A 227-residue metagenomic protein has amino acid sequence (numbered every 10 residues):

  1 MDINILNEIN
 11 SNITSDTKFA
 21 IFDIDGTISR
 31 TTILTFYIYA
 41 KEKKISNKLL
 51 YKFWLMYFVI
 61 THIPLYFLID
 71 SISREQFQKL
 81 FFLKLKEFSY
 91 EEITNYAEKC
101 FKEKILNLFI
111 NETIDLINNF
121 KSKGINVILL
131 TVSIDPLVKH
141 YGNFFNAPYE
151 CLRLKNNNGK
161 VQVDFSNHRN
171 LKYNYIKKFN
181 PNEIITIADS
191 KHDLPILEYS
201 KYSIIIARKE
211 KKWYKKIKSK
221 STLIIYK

Functional and structural regions predicted by a protein language model:
M1-N7, K18, N95, K102-K227: C-terminal cap/substrate-recognition subdomain and adjoining C-terminal extension of metal-dependent phosphatase-like
N4-L68: Active-site neighborhood of HAD-like aspartate-dependent phosphohydrolases
K48-L49, P64-Y66, E91-E92, T113-I114 (+1 more regions): Short, flexible segments with low predicted structural confidence
R74-E112: Metal-dependent phosphoesterase signature
